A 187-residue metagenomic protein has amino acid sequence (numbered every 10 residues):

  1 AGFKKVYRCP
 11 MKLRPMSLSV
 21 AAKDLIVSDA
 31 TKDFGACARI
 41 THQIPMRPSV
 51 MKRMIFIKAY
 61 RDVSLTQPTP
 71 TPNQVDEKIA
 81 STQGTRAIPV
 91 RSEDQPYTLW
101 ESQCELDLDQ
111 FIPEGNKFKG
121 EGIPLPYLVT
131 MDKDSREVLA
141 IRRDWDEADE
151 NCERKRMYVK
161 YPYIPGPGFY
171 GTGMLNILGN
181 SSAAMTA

Functional and structural regions predicted by a protein language model:
A1-A187: Extended alpha-helical, oligomerization-prone segments that build pores/tubes and scaffolds
